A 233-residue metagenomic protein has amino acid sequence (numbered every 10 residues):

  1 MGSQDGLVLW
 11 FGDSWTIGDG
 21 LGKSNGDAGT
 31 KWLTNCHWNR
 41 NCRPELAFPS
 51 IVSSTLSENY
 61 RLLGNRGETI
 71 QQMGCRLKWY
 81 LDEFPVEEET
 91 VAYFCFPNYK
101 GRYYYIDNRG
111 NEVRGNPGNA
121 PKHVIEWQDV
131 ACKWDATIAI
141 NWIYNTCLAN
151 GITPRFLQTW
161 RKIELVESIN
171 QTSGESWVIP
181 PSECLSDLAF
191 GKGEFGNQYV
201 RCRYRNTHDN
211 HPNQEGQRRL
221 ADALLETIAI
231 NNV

Functional and structural regions predicted by a protein language model:
M1-T69, R219: Serine-esterase "nucleophile elbow" of acetyl-processing enzymes
G2, L77-V233: Alpha-helical cap/lid subdomain in secreted, periplasmic, or secretory-pathway luminal O-acyl-processing enzymes
P44, M73, I138: Short, glycine/acidic-rich beta->alpha junctions
N65-I70, T207-H211: Histidine-bearing beta->alpha loop at or near hydrolase active sites
G67-W79: Structural motif
